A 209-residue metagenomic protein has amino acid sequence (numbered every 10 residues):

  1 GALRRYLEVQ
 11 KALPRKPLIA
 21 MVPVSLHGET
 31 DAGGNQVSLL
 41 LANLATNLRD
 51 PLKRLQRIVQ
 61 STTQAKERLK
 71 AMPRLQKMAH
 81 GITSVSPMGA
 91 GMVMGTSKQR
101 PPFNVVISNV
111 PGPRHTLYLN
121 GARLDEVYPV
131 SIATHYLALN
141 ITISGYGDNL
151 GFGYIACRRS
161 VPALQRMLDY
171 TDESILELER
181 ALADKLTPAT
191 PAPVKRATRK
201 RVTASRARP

Functional and structural regions predicted by a protein language model:
G1-D31: Hydrophobic "lid/gating" helix adjacent to the active-site nucleophile that controls access to an acyl-thioester pocket
K16-S25, P73-T83, P188-P193: A glycine-rich phosphate-binding loop feature that marks nucleotide/adenosyl-phosphate handling sites
I19, H135-A189: Extended, hydrophobic beta-loop-alpha segments that form or line the acyl/peptidyl-thioester binding and transfer paths
G28, N43-L48, A156-V161: A generic structural motif
D31-N35, P51-K53, T116-G121, G153-I155 (+1 more regions): Short conserved micro-motifs at the rims of enzyme active sites and ligand-binding pockets
A32-P113: Helical lid/core segments from catalytic subdomains that handle acyl or acyl-like groups
R100-I143: Flexible, Gly/Pro-enriched loop and linker segments at secondary-structure and domain junctions
T190-P209: Intrinsically disordered, polybasic Lys/Arg-rich low-complexity tracts
